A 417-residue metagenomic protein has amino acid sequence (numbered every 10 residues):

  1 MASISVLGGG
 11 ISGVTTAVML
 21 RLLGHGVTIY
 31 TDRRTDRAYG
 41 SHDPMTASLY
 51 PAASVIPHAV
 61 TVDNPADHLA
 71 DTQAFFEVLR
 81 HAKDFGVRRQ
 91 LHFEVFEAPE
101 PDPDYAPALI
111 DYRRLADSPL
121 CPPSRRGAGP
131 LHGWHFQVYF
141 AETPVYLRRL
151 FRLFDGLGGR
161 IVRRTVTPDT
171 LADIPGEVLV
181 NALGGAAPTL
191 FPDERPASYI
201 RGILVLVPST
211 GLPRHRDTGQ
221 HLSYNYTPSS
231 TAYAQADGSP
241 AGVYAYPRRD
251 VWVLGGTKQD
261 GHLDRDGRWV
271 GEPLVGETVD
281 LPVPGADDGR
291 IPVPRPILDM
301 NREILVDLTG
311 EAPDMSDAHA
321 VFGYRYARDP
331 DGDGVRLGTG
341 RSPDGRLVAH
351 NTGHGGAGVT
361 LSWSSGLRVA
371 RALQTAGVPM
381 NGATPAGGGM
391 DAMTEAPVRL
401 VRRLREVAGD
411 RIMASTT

Functional and structural regions predicted by a protein language model:
M1-S12: Beta1/beta-strand and adjacent pyrophosphate-binding region of the FAD-binding site in flavoprotein oxidoreductases
L7, Y30, P175-G184, G366: Short hydrophobic core segments
T15-L23, I29, S54, G86 (+1 more regions): Active-site substrate-recognition segment that forms the wall of the catalytic cavity or substrate channel
L22-A47: Glycine-rich FAD pyrophosphate-binding loop
T61-T72, G133-R149, P292-I297, T360-S362: Short beta-strand to alpha-helix junction loop
A74-L157: Flavin (FAD/FMN) cofactor-binding and adjacent substrate-gating region of FAD-dependent oxidoreductase domains
G159-I174: A conserved short coil-to-beta-strand element within the FAD-binding core of flavoproteins
G310-T416: C-terminal catalytic lobe of FAD-dependent flavoproteins
